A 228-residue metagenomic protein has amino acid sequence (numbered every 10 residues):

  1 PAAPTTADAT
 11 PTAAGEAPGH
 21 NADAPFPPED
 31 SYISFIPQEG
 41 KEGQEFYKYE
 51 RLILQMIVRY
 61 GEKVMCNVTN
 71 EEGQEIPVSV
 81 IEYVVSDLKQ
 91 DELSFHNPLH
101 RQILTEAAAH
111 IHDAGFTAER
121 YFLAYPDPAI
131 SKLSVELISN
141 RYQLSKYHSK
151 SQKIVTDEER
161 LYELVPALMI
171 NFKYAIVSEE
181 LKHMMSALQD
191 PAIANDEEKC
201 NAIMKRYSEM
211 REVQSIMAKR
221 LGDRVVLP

Functional and structural regions predicted by a protein language model:
P1-A2, M204: Extended acidic low-complexity intrinsically disordered regions
A2-F122, K132-I154, P166, I170 (+1 more regions): Non-catalytic protein-protein interaction segments used by genome-maintenance enzymes to assemble and couple activities
E72, F122-P126, R141, S149-K153 (+6 more regions): A sequence-level detector of short, solvent-exposed, charge-rich linear segments
D127-S131: Alpha-helical solenoid repeat scaffolds used for protein-protein interaction
P166-P228: C-terminal tails and terminal domains of large nucleic-acid-associated and other macromolecular-machine proteins
